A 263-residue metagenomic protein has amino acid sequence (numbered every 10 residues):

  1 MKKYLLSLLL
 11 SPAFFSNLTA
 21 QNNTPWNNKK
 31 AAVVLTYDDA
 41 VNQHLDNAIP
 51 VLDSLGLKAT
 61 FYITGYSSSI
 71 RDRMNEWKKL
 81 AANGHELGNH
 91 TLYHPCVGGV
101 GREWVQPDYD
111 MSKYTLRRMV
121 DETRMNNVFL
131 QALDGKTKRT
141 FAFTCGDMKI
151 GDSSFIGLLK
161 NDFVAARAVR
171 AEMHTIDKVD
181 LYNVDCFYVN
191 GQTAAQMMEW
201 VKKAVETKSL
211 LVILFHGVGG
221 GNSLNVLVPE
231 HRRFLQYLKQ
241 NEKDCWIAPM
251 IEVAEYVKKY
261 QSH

Functional and structural regions predicted by a protein language model:
M1-P25: Bacterial Sec-dependent N-terminal signal peptides
Q21-L45, F187-Y188: Boundary/entry segment of secreted carbohydrate-active catalytic domains
N23-P25, A59, S68-S69, Q131 (+4 more regions): C-terminal domain-boundary segment and adjacent tail
A32, D53-G151, N161-D162, V169-V184 (+1 more regions): Metal-dependent polysaccharide deacetylase catalytic core of the NodB/CE4 family, i.e., the active-site-bearing domain
Y37-A40, T91, G217, M250: Active-site metal-binding loops of divalent metal-dependent hydrolases
D38-D39, V51-L55: Conserved beta-strand->loop/alpha-helix structural units within folded catalytic cores of enzymes with alpha/beta
D39-Q43, R71, K113-D121, G191 (+1 more regions): Soluble non-cytosolic domains of exported or imported proteins
L45, I49, M74-K78, V120-L130 (+3 more regions): Generic structural signal for well-ordered alpha-helices, preferentially at hydrophobic/aromatic core positions
